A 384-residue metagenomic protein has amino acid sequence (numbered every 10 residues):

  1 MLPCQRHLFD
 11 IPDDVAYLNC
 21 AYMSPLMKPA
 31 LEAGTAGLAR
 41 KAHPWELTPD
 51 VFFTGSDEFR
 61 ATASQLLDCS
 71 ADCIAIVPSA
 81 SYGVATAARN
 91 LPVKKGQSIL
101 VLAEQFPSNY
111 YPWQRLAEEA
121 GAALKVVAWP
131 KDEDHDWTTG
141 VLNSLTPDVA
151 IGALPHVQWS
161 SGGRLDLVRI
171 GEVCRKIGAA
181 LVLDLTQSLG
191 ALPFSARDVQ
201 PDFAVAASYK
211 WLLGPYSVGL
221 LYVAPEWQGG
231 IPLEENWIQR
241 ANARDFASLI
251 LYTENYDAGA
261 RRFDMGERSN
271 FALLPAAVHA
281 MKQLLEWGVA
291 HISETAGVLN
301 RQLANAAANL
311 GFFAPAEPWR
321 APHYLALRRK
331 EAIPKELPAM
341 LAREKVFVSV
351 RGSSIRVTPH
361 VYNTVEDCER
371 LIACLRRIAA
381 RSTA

Functional and structural regions predicted by a protein language model:
M1-A384: Pyridoxal 5′-phosphate
